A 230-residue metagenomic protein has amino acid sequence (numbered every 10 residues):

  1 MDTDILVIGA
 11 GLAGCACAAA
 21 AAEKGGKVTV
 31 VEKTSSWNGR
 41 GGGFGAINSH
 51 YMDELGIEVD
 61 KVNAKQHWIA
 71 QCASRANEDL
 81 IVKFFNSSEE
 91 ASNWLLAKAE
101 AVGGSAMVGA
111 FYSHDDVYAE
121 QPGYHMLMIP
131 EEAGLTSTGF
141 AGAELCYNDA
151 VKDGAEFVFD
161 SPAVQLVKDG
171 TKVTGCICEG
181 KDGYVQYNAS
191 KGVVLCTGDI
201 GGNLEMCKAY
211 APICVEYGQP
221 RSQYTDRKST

Functional and structural regions predicted by a protein language model:
D2-I5, K24-K27, K152-E156, S190-G192: Loop/turn elements at helix/coil->beta-strand transitions in domains of secreted/extracellular proteins
I5-T29: N-terminal Rossmann-like FAD-binding beta1-loop-alpha1 element of flavoenzymes
A22-G43: Glycine-rich FAD pyrophosphate-binding loop
T34, H50-M52, F111-S113, V193 (+1 more regions): Short glycine-enriched loops at secondary-structure junctions
G39-G43, S49, L204-K208: Short, solvent-exposed loop/turn and secondary-structure capping segments
I47-F84: Glycine-rich active-site loop/strand segments that organize a redox cofactor
N86-Y184, S190, L204-E205: Conserved redox-cofactor binding core of oxidoreductases
K181-G183, N188-S229: Glycine-rich loop(s) and the adjacent beta-strand/alpha-helix scaffold that form part
